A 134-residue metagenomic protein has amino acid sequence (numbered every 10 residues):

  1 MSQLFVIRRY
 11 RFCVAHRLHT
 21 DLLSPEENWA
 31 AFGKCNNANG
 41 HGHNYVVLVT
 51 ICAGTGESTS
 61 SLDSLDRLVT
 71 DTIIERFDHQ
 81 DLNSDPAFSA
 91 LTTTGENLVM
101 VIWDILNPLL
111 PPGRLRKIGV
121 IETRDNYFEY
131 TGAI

Functional and structural regions predicted by a protein language model:
M1-I134: Charge-rich, low-complexity N-terminal segments
